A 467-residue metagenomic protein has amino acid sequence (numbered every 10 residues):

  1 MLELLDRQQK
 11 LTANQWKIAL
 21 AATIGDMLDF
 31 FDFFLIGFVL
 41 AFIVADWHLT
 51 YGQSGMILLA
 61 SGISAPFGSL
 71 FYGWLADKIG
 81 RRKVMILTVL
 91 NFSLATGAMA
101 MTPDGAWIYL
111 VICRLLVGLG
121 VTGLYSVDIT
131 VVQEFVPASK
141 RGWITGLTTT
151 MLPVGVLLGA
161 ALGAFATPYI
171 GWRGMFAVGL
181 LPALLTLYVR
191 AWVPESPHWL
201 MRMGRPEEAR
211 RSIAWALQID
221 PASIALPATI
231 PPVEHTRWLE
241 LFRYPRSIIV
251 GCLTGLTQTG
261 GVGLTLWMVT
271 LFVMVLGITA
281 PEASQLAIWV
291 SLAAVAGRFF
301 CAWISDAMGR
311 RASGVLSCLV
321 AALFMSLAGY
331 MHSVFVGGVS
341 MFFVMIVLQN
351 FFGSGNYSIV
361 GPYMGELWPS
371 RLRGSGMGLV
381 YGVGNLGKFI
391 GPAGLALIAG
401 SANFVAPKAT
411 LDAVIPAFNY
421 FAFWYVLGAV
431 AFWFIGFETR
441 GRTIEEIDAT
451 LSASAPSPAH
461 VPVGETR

Functional and structural regions predicted by a protein language model:
M1-R467: Transmembrane-helix signature of 12-pass secondary carriers
